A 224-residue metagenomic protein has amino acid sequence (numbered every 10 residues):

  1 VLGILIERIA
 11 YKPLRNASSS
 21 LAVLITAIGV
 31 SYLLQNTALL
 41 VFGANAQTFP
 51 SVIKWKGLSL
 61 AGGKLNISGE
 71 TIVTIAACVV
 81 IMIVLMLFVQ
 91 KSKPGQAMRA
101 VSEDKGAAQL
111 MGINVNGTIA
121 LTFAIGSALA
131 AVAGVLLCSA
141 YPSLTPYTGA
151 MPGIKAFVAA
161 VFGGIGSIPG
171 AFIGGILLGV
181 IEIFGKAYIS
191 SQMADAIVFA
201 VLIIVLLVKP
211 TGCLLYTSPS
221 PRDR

Functional and structural regions predicted by a protein language model:
V1, F123-A130, L136-A200: Transmembrane alpha-helical segments in multi-pass inner-membrane proteins
L2-S19, G170, G174: Transmembrane-helix boundary motif in ABC transporter permease subunits
G3, E7, L39, M82-M86 (+3 more regions): Structural signal for membrane-spanning alpha-helices in multi-pass inner-membrane proteins, emphasizing helix cores
I4-I9, Y32, I83-V84, K93 (+3 more regions): Transmembrane alpha-helix boundary/anchor motif
A10-Y11, L33, A107-A108, L177 (+1 more regions): Hydrophobic/aromatic residues within transmembrane alpha-helices of multi-pass small-molecule transporters
P13-L14, S19-K91, T118, F184 (+4 more regions): Transmembrane helix-bundle core of multi-pass membrane transporters and related energy-transducing complexes
K64-L144, I168-G174: Helix-loop-helix "hairpin" substructures at the membrane interface of multi-pass membrane proteins
Y216-D223: Conserved small/polar residues in nucleotide/adenosyl-binding loops
